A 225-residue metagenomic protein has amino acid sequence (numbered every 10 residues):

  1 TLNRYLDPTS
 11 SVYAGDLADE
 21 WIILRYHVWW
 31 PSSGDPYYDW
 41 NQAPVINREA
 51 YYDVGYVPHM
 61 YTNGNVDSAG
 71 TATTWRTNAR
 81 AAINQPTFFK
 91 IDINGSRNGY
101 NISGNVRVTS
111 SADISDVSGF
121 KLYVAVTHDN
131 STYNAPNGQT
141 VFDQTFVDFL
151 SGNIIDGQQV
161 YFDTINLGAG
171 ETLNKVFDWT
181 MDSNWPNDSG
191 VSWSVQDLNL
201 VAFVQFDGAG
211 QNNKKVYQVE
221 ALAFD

Functional and structural regions predicted by a protein language model:
T1-A18: Typically the conserved alpha-helix immediately C-terminal to a functionally engaged Cys/Sec in thioredoxin-like
R4, A18-D225: Short, conserved sequence motifs used for protein processing/export or organelle targeting and for catalysis
